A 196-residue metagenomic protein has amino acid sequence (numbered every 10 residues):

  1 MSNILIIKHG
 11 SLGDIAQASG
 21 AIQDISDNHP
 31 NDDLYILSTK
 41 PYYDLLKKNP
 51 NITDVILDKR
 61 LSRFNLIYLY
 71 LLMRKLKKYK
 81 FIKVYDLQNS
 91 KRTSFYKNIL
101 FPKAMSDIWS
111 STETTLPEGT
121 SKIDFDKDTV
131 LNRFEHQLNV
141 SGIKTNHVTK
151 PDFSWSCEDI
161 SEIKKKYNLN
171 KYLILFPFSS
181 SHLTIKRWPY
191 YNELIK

Functional and structural regions predicted by a protein language model:
M1-K196: Catalytic machinery of carbohydrate-active enzymes, primarily nucleotide-sugar-dependent glycosyltransferases
